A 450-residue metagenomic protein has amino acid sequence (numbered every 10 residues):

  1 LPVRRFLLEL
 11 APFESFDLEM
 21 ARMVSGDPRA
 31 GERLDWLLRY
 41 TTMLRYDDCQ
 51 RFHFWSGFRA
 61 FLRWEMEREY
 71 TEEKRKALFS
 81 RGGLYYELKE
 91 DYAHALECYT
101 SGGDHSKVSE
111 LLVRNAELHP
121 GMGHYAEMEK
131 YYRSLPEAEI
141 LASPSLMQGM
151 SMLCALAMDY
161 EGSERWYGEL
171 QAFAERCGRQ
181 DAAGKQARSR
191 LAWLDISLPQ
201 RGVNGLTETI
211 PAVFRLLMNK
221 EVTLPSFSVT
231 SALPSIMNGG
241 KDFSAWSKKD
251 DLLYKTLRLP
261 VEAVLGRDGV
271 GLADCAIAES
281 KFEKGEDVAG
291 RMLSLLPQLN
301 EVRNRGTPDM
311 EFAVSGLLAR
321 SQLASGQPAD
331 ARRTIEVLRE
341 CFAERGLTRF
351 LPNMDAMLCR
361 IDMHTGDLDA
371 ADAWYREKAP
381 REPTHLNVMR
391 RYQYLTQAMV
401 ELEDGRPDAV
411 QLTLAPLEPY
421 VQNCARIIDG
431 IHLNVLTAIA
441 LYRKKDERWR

Functional and structural regions predicted by a protein language model:
L1-R68, A77: C-terminal boundary/linker of central alpha/beta nucleotide-binding cores
E9, A77, E110, S145 (+12 more regions): Residue register of alpha-helical TPR repeats
R39, L96, A116-E117, Y132-E137 (+7 more regions): Amphipathic alpha-helical segments of tetratricopeptide repeats
E72-L153, G162-W166, L441: Extended alpha-helical scaffolding segments used for macromolecular assembly and cargo binding
K74, H94, T100, K107 (+9 more regions): Structural signature of alpha-solenoid helical repeat junctions
R81, H94, R114, G149 (+11 more regions): "A position-specific structural signal for the A-helix of alpha-solenoid helical repeats
E139-V314: Internal alpha-solenoid helical repeat scaffolds
